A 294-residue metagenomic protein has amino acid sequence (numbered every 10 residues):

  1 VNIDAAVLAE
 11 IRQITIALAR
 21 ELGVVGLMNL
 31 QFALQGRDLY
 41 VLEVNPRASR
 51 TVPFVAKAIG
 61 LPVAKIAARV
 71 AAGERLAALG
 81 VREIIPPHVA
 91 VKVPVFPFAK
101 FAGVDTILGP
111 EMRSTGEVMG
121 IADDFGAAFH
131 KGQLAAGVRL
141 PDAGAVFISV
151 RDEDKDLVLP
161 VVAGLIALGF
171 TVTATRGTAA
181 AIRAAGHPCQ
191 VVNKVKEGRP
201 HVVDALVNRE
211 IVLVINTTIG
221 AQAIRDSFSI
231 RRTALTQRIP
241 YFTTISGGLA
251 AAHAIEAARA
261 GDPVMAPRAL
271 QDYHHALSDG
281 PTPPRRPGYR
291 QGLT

Functional and structural regions predicted by a protein language model:
V1-D142: ATP-dependent carboxylate activation and anion-phosphoryl transfer catalytic cores that bind Mg-ATP to form
R47, D152-E153, T218-Q222: Short glycine-rich anion-binding loops that position phosphate/pyrophosphate groups of nucleotides and phosphorylated
L134-V146, L165-A167, A205-I211: Glycine-rich phosphate/diphosphate-binding loops that line cofactor/substrate pockets in enzymes
F147, G169-A181: Short internal beta-strands
V161-A167, A179, R183, L235: Surface-exposed amphipathic alpha-helices with a cationic face
N193-K194, V202-T294: Peripheral docking tails and interdomain loops at the edges of cofactor- or intermediate-handling domains
